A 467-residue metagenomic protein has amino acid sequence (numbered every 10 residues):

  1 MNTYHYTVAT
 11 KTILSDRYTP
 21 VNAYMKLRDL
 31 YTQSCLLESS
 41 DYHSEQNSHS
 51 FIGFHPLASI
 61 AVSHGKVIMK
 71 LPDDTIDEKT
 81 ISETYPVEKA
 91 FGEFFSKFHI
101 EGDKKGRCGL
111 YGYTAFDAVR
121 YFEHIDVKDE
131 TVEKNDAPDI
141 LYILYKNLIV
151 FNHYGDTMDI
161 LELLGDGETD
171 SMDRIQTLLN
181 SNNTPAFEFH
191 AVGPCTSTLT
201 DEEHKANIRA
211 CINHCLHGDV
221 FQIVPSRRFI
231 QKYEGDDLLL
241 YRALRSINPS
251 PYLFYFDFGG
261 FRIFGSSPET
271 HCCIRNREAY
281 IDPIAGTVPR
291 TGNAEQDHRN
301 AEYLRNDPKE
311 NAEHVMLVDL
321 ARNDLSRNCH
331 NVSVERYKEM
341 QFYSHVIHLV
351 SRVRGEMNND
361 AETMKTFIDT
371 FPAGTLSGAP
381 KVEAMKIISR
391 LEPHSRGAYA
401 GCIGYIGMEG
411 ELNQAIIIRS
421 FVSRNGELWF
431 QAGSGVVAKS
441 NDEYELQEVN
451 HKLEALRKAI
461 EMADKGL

Functional and structural regions predicted by a protein language model:
M1-L467: Extended alpha-helical targeting/anchoring segments, especially N-terminal organellar/secretory targeting helices
